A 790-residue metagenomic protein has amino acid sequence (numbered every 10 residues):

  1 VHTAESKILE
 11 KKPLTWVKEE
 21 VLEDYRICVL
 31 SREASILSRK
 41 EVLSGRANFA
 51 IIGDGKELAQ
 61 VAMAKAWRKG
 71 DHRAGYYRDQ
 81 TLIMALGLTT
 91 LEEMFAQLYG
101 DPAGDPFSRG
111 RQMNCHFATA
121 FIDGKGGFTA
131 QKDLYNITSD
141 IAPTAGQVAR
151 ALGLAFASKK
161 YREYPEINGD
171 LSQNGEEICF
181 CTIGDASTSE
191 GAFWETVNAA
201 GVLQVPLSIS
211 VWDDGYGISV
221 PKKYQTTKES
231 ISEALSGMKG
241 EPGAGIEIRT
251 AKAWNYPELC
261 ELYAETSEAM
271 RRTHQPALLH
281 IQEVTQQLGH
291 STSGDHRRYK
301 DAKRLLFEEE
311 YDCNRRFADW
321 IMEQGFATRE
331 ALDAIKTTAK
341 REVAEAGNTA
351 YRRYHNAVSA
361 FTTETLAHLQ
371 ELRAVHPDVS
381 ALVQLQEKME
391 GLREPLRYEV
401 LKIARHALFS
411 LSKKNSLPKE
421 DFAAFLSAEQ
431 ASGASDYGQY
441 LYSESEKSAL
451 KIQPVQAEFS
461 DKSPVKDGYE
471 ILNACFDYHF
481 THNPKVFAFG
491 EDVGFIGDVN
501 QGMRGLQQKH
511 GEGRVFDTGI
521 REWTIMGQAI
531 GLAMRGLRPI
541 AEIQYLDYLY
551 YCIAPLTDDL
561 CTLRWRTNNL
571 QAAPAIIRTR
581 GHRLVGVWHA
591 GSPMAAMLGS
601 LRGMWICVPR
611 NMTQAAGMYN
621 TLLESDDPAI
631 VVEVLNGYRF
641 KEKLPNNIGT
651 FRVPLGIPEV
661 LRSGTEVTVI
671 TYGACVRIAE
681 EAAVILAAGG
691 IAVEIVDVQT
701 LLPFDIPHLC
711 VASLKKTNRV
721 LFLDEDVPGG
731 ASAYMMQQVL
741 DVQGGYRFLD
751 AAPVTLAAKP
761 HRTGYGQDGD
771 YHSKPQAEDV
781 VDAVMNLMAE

Functional and structural regions predicted by a protein language model:
V1-N48, K69, Y77, S443-I452: Cofactor-/ligand-binding subdomain signature composed of acidic, glycine-rich, tryptophan-containing flexible loops
E33-S210, G215, P221-M238, G243-G245 (+4 more regions): Cofactor-binding active-site loop characterized by glycine-rich and histidine/acidic residues
E57-L58, N136-D214, A251-A269, F487 (+4 more regions): Thiamine diphosphate
G70-A74, Y135-N136, V148-A149, E177-C181 (+14 more regions): Structural motif
Y77-L82, D101, I183-S189, V211-G217 (+11 more regions): Acidic, glycine-rich active-site loops and adjacent beta-strand->loop/helix elements that engage anionic groups
L207-P395, E399-V400, G505, L635-E790: Thiamine diphosphate
S380-R535, D547: Non-catalytic terminal/interface segments that mediate subunit docking, oligomerization, and allosteric communication
Q571, G581-V585, H589, S600-V608 (+1 more regions): Active-site phosphate/pyrophosphate-binding segments
